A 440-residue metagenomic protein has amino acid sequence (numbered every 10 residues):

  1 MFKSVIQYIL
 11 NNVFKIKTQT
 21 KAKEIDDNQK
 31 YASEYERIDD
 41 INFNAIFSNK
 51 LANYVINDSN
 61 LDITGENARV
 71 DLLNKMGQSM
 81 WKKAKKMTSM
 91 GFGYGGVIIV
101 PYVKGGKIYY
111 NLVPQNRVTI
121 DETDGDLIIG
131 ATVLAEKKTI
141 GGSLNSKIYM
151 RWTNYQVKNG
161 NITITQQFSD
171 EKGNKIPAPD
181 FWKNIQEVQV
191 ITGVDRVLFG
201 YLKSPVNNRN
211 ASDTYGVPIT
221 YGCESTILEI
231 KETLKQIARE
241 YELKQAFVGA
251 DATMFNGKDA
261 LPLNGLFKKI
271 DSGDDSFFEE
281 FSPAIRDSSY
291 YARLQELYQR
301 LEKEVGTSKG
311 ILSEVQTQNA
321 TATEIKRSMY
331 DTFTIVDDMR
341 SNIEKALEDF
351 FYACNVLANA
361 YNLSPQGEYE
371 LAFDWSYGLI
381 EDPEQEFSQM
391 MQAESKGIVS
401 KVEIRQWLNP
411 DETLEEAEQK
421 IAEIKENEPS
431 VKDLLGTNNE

Functional and structural regions predicted by a protein language model:
M1-N111, T123-I128, K244: Extended, helix-rich architectural segments
I16, T20, S79-K83, G91-I98 (+12 more regions): Short secondary-structure junctions and interdomain/linker hinges
A68, L72-M76, M80-A84, G222 (+4 more regions): Short amphipathic alpha-helical segments
I98-A211: Extended, regular secondary-structure scaffolds
P179-R327, D331, F373, G378: Extended, charged amphipathic alpha-helical segments
G265-P283, Y290-E302, Q318-E440: C-terminal anchoring/interaction modules
